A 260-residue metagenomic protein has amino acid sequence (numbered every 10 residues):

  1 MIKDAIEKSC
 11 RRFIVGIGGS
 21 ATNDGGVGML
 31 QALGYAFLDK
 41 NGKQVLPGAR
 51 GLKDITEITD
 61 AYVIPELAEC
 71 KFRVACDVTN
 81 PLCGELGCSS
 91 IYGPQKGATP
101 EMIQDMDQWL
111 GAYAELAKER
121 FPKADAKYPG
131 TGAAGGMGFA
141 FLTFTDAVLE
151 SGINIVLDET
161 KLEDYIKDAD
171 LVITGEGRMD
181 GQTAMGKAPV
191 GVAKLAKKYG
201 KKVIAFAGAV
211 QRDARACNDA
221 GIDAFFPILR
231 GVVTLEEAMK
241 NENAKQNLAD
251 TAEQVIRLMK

Functional and structural regions predicted by a protein language model:
M1-I17, A21-K260: N-terminal loops that bind phosphate or other acidic moieties and the adjacent beta-alpha structural core
